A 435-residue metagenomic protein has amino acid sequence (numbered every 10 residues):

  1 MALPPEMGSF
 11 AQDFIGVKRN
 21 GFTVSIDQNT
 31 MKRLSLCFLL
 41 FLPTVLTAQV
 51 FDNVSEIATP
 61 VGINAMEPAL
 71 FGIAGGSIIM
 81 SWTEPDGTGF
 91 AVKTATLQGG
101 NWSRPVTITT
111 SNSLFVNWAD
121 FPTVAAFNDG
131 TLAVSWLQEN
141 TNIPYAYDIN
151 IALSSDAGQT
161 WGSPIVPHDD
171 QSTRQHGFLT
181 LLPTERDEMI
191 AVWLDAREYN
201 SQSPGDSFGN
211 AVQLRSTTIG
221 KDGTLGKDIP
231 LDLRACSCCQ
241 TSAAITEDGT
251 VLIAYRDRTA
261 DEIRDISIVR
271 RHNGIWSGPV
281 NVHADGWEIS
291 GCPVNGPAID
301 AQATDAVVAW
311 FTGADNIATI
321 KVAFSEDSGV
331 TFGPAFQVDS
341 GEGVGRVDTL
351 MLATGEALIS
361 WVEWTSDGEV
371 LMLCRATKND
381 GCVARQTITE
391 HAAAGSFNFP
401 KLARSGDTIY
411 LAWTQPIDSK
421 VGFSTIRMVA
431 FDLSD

Functional and structural regions predicted by a protein language model:
Q28-L34: Positively charged n-region of N-terminal signal peptides that target proteins for export
L34-T44: Sec-dependent N-terminal signal peptides
Q49-D435: Extracellular, repeat-based ectodomains that mediate carbohydrate processing or recognition
